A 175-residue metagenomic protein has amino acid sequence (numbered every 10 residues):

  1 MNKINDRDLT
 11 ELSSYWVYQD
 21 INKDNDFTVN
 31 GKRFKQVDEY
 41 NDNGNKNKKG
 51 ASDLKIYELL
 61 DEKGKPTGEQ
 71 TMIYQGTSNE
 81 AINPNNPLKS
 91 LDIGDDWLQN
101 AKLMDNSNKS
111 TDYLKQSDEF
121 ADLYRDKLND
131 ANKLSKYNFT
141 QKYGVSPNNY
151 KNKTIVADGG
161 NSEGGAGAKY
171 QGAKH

Functional and structural regions predicted by a protein language model:
M1: GGW-centered surface loops in extracellular recognition modules
I4, D8, D20-V156: A conserved cap/lid and substrate-binding interface adjacent to the catalytic center of lipid-processing enzymes
R7-Y15: Short Lys/Arg-enriched alpha/beta "domain-start" segment
G159-G164, A168: Gly/Ala-rich beta-loop-alpha elbow adjacent to hydrolase catalytic centers
Y170-H175: Conserved hydrolase catalytic core segment
